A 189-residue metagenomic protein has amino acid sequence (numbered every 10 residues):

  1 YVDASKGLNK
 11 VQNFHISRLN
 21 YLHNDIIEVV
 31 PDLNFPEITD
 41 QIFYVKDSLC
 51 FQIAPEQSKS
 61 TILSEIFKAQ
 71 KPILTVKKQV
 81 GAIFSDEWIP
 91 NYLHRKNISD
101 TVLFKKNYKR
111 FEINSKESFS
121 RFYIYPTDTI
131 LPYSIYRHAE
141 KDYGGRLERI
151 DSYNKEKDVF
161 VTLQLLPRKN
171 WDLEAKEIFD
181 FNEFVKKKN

Functional and structural regions predicted by a protein language model:
Y1-N189: Extended soluble regions of mature proteins
